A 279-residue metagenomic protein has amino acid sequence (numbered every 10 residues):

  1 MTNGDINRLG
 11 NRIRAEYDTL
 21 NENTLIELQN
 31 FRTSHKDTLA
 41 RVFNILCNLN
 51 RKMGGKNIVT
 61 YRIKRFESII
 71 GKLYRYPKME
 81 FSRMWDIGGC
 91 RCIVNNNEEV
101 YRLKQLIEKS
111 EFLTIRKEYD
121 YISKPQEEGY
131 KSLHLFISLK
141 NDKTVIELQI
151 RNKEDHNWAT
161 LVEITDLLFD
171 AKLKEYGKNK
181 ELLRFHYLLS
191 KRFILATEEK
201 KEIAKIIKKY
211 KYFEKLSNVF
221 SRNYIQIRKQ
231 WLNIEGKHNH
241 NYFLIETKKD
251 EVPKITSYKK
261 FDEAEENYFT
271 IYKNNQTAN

Functional and structural regions predicted by a protein language model:
M1-H35, T144-A264: An acidic, glycine-/histidine-flanked metal-binding catalytic module
L20-R75, Q226: Surface-exposed, low-hydrophobicity interaction/linker segments
S34-T38, V42, N95-E99, L103 (+1 more regions): Short amphipathic alpha-helical segments
Y74-M84, I245, F269-T270: Short, flexible, solvent-exposed loop/turn segments with mixed acidic/basic and small polar residues
P77-F81, G88, I93-E202: Long beta-strand-rich cores associated with HINT superfamily self-processing modules
E263-Y272: A short, acidic, amphipathic alpha-helical segment used as a generic capping/interface helix at domain edges
N274-N279: Short, mixed-charge low-complexity intrinsically disordered segments
